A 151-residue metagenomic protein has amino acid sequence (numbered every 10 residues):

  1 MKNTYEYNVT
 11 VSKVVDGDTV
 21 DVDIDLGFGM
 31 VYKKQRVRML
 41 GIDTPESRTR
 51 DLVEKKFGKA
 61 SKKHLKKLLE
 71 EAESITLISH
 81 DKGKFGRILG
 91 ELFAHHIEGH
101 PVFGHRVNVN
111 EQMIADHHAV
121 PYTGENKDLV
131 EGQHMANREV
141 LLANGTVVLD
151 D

Functional and structural regions predicted by a protein language model:
M1-D151: Small beta-barrel nucleic-acid-binding modules, primarily SNase/OB-fold domains and secondarily Tudor-like barrels
